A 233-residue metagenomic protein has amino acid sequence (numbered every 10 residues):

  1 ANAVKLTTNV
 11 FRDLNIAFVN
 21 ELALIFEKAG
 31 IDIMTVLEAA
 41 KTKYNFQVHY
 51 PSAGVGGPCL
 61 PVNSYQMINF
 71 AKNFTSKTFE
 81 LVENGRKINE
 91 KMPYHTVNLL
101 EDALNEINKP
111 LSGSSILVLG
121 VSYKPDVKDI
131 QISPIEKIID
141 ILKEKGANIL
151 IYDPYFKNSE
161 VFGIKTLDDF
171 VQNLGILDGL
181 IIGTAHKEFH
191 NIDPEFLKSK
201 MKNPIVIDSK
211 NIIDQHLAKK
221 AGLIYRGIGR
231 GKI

Functional and structural regions predicted by a protein language model:
A1-I233: Structural/interface elements that position substrates and couple domains in central-metabolism enzymes
